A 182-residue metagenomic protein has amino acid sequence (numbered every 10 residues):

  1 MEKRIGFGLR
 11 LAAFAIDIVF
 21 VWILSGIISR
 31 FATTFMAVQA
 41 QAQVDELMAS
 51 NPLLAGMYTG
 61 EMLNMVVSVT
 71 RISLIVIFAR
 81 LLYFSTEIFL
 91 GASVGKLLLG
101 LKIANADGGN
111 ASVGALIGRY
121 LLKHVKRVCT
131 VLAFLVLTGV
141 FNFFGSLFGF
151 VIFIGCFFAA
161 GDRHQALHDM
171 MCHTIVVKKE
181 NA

Functional and structural regions predicted by a protein language model:
M1-A40: Cytosolic-side membrane-entry/anchor segment at the start of a transmembrane helix
E2-A12, Y83-K96, N110-V113, Y120-A182: Juxtamembrane cytosolic face of transmembrane helices
K3, F7-L11, A15, E61 (+3 more regions): Hydrophobic, aromatic-rich alpha-helical transmembrane segments and their membrane-interface anchor motifs
F14, I18-W22, G26, I72-R80 (+4 more regions): Alpha-helical transmembrane spans of integral membrane proteins, capturing the lipid-embedded, hydrophobic core of TM
V21, S25-I28, F78, G91 (+2 more regions): Alpha-helical transmembrane segments of polytopic integral membrane proteins, especially the permease/helical cores
G26-V76, V131-I152: Membrane-helix interface segments in multi-pass membrane proteins
L101-I103, V176: FKBP-type peptidyl-prolyl cis-trans isomerase
N105-D107: Short, acidic, Ser/Thr-enriched surface-loop or helix-capping motifs
